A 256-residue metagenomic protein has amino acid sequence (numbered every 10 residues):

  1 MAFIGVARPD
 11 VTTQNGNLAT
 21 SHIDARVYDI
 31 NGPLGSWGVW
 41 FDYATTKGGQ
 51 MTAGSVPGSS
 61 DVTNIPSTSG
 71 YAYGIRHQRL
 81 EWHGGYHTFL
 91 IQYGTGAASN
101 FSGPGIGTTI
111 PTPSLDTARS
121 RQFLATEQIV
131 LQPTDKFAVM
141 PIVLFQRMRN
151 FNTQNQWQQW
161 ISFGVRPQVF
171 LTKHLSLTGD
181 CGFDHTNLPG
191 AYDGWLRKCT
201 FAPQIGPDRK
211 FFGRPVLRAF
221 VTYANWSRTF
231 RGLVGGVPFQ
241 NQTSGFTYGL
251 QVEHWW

Functional and structural regions predicted by a protein language model:
M1-F41, L196-T200, V221-W226: Outer membrane beta-barrel
Y28-L188, W195-F201, I205: Detector for outer-membrane/organellar transmembrane beta-barrel domains, recognizing the amphipathic beta-strand
D135-F137, A191, R209-K210, P238-T243: Short proline/glycine-enriched turn/loop segments at secondary-structure junctions
W157, L171, W226, W255-W256: Tryptophan-centered motif/residue detector
T178-D180, G213-T222: Conserved active-site loop/cleft motifs that coordinate metal ions or position small ligands
F201, F212-G213, Q240-W256: Outer-membrane beta-barrel "beta-signal"
P207-R218, T229: Outer-membrane beta-barrel biogenesis signature
F230-F239: Low-complexity, intrinsically disordered Gly/Pro/Thr-rich segments
